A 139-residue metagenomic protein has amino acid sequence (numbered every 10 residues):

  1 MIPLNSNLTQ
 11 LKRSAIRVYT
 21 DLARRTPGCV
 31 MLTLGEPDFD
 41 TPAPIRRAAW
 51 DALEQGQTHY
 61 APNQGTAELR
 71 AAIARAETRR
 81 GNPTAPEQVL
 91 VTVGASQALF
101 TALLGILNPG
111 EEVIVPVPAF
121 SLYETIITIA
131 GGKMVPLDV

Functional and structural regions predicted by a protein language model:
M1-P3: Basic/polar N-terminal segments that are highly enriched at the extreme N-terminus, encompassing both cleavable
N5-N7: N-terminal amphipathic/basic leader segments beginning at the initiator methionine
T9-G94, T101: N-terminal small-domain helix-loop-helix segment of the aminotransferase-like
A98-L99, Y123: Short, hydrophobic alpha-helical packing/hinge segments within bilobed ligand-binding/sensory domains
L104-V139: PLP-dependent aminotransferase-like
